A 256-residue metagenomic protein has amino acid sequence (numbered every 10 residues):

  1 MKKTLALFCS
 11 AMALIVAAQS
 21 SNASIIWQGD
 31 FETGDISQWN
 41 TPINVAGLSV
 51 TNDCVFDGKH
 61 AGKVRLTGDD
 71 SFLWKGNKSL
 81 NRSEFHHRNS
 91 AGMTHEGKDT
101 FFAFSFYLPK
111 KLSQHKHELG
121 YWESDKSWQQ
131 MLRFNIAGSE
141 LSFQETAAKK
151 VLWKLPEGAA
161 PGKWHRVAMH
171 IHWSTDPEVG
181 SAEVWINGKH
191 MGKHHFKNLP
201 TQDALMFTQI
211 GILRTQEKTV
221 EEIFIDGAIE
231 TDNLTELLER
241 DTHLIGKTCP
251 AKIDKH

Functional and structural regions predicted by a protein language model:
M1-F8: Bacterial N-terminal signal peptides that target proteins for export
F8-A17: Bacterial N-terminal signal peptides
A17-A23: Sec/Tat signal peptide C-region and signal peptidase I cleavage site
A23-H256: Low-complexity, Ser/Thr/Pro/Gly-rich disordered linker/stalk regions
